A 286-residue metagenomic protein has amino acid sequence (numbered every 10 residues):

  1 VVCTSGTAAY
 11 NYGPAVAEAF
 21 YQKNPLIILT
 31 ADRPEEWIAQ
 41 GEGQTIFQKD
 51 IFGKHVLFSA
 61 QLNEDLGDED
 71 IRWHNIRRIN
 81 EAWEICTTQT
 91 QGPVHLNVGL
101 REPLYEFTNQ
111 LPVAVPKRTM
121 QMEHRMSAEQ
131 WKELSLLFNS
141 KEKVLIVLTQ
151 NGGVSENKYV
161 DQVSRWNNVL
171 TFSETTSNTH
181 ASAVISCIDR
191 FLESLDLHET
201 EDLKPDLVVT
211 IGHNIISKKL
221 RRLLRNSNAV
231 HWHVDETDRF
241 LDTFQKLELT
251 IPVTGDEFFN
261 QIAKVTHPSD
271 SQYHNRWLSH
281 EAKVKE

Functional and structural regions predicted by a protein language model:
V1-E36, I216: Thiamine diphosphate
T7-Y10, R33-I38, T45, S177-S182 (+3 more regions): Short gly/pro/ser/thr-enriched loop/turn and capping motifs at secondary-structure boundaries
A15-A17, D32-H55, K246: Active-site-proximal loop->helix
R33, V98-L104, Q150-G152, T176-S177 (+1 more regions): Glycine-rich beta-alpha junction loops
Q44-G92, F258, K264: Conserved thiamine diphosphate
L62, R225-E286: Phosphate/pyrophosphate-binding active-site segments
I85-S140: Conformationally flexible catalytic loops at phosphate/diphosphate-handling active centers
L148-W232: Glycine-rich, anion-gripping cofactor-binding loops and their flanking helix/strand elements in enzyme active sites
